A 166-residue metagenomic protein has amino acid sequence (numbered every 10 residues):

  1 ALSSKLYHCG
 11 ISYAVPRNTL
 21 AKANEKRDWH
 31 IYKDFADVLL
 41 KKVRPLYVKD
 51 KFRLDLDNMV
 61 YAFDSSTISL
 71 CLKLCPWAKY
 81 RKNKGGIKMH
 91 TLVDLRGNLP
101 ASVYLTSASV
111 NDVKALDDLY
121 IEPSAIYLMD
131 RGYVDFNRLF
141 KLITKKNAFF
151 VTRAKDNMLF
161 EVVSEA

Functional and structural regions predicted by a protein language model:
A1, P16-L20, Y61-T67, T91-L92 (+4 more regions): Short, conserved catalytic/metal-binding motifs centered on acidic residues
A1, W77-K79, L142-K145: Short, solvent-exposed amphipathic alpha-helical segments in soluble enzyme and RNA/protein-processing domains
A1-G10: DNA-recognition alpha helix
G10-R27: Major-groove recognition helix of helix-turn-helix-like DNA-binding domains
K22-V93: Active-site-proximal, Lys/Arg-enriched surface segment that forms a nucleic-acid-binding/basic interface patch
A36, K41-P45, P100-A166: An internal, acidic/charged active-site-proximal segment that coordinates divalent cations and/or engages
M59-V60, P76-A115, I121, A125: Scaffold helices S1-S3 of the voltage-sensor/voltage-sensor-like domain in six-transmembrane cation channels
